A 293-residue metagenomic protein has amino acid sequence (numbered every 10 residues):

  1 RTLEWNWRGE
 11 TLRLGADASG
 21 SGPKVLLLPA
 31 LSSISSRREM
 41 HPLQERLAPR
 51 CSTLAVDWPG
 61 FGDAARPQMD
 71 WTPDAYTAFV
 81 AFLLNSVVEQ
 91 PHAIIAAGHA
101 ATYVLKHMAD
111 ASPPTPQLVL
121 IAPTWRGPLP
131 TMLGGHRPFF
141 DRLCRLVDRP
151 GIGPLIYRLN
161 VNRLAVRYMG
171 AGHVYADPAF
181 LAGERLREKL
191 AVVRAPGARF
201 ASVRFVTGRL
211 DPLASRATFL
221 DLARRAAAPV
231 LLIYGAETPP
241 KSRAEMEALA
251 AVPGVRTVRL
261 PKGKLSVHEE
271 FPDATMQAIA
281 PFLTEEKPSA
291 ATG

Functional and structural regions predicted by a protein language model:
T2-E4, R8-A18: A short loop-to-beta-strand scaffold at the N-terminal edge of the catalytic core in hydrolase folds
A18-D63: Conserved HGGG/HGGXW glycine-rich cap/lid loop of the alpha/beta-hydrolase fold
A55-I95, H99, W125: Active-site loop/oxyanion-hole signature of alpha/beta-hydrolase fold enzymes
A101-S112, L118: Short glycine-enriched nucleophile-adjacent loop and the immediately C-terminal alpha-helix near the catalytic center
T115-I152: Flexible "cap/lid" loop of the alpha/beta hydrolase fold
Y157-R224: Conserved alpha/beta-hydrolase catalytic His-Asp/Glu region
R224-G263: Conserved loop-alpha-helix segment in the C-terminal half of the alpha/beta-hydrolase fold that carries the catalytic
G263-M276: Catalytic histidine-centered segment of alpha/beta-hydrolase-like enzymes
